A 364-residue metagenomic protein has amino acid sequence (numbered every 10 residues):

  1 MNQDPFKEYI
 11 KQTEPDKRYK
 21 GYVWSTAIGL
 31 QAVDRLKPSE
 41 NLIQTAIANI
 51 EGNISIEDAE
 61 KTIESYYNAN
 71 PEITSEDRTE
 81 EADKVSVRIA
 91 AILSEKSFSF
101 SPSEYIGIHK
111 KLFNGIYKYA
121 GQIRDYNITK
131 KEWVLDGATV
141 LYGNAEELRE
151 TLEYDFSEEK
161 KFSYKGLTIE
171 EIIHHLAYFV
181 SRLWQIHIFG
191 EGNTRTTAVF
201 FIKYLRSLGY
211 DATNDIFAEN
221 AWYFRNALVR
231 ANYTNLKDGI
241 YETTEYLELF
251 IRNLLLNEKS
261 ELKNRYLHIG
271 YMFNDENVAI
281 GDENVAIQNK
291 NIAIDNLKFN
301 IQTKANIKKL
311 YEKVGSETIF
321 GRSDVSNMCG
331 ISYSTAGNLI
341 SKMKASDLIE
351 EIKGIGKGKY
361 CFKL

Functional and structural regions predicted by a protein language model:
M1-L364: FIC/Doc superfamily catalytic core
